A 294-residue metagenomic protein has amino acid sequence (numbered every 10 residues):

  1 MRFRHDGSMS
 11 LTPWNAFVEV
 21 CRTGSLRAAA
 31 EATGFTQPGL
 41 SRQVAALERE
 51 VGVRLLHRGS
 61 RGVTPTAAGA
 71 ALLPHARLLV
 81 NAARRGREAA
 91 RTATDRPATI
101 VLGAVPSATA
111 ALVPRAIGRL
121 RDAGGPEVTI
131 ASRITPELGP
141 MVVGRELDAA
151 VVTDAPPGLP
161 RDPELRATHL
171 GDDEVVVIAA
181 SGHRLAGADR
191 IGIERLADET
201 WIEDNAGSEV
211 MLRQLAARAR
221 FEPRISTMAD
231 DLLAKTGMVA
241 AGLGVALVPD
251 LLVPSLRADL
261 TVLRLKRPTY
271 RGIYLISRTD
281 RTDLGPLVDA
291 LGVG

Functional and structural regions predicted by a protein language model:
M1-M9, D122-A123, D250-D259, R267-G294: C-terminal effector-binding regulatory domain of bacterial HTH transcription factors
V18-F35: Short helix-boundary/capping micro-motifs
E48-A67: A short LG(V/I)-centered, amphipathic sequence patch enriched for acidic residue(s) preceding the LG motif
E50-V51, L72-T94: Alpha-helical linker/hinge and terminal dimerization helices associated with HTH transcriptional regulators
P97-L159: Central regulatory/effector-binding core of bacterial HTH transcription factors
I134-L147, T153, G207-T261: Hydrophobic hinge/microswitch elements
T153, L185, D189-G192, D198-A219 (+1 more regions): Secondary-structure junction motif
L159-T168, D173, L233-D280: Beta-alpha-beta core module
